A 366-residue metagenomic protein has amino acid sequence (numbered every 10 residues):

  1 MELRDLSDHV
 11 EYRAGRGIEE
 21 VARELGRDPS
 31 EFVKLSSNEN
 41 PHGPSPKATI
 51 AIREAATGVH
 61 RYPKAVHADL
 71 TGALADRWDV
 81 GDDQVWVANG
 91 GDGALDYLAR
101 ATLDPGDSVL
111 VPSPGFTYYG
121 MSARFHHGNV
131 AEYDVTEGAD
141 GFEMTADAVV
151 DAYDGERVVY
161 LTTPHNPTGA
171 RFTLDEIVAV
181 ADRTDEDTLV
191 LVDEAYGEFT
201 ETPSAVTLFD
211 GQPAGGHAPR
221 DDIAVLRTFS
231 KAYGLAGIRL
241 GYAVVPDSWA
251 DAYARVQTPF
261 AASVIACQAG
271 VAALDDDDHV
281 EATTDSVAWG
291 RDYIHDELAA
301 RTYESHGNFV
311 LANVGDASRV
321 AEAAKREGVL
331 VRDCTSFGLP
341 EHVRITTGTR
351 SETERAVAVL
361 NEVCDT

Functional and structural regions predicted by a protein language model:
M1, D175, R326, E341-T366: PLP-dependent enzyme catalytic core of the Aspartate aminotransferase-like
M1-R61, D147, G155, A243: N-terminal "arm"/small-domain region of PLP-dependent enzymes with the aminotransferase-like
I50-N89, G290-Y293: Conserved N-terminal alpha-helix of the aminotransferase class I/II PLP-enzyme fold
A68-T71, D83-V109, G241: Conserved beta-loop-alpha segment that forms the PLP phosphate-binding cup at the N-terminus of a helix
A101-G155: PLP-dependent aminotransferase-like
G138-T200: Active-site phosphate-binding strand-loop segment of PLP-dependent enzymes
D222-E297, R301-Y303: PLP-dependent aminotransferase class I/II
A288, D292-E327: Conserved PLP-binding catalytic core of the aspartate aminotransferase-like
